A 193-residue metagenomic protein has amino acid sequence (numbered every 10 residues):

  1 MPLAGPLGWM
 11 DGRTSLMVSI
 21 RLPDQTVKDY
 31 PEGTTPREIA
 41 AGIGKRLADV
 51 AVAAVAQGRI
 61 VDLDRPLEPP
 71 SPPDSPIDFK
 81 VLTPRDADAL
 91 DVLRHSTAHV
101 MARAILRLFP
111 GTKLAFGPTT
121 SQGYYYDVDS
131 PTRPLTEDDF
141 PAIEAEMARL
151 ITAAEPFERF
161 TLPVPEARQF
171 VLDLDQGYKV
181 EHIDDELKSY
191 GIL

Functional and structural regions predicted by a protein language model:
L16-T26: Eukaryote-biased recognition of intrinsically disordered, low-complexity regulatory segments
D24-T34: Short, contiguous acidic and Ser/Thr-rich linear segments
E32-P36, K80-P118: N-terminal catalytic cores of NTP/NDP-binding nucleotidyl/phosphoryl-transfer enzymes
T34-R46: Short amphipathic, charge-patterned alpha-helical segments
A51-R65: Short acidic beta-strand-loop surface patches of small beta-rich interaction domains
V61-L82: Eukaryotic mixed-charge, acidic/polar low-complexity intrinsically disordered regions
D78-R85, Q122-R133: Short, hydrophobic beta-strand segments
T120, S130-L193: Non-catalytic interaction/regulatory segments
